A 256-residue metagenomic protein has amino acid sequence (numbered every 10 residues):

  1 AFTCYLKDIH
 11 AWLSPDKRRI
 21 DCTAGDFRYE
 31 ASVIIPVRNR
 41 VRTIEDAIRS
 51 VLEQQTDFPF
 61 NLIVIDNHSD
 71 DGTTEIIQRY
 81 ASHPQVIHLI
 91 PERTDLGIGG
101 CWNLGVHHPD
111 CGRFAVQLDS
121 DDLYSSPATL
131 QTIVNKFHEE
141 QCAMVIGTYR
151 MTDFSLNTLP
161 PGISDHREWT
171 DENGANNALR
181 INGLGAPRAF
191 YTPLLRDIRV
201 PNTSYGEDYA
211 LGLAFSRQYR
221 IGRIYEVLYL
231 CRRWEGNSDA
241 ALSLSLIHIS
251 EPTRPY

Functional and structural regions predicted by a protein language model:
R49-P59: Short, acidic, metal-binding catalytic loop of nucleotide-sugar glycosyltransferases
D66-E75, T94: A conserved acidic beta->alpha catalytic loop
E92-D110: Glycine-rich, basic loop-to-helix element that forms the pyrophosphate-binding segment of sugar-nucleotide handling
G112-L123: Short beta-strand-to-loop acidic/aromatic patch adjacent to the donor-nucleotide binding site
A128-P160: Conserved donor NDP-sugar-binding/catalytic core segment of glycosyltransferases
T148, P161-I181: Short, flexible, basic/aromatic active-site loop/helix in glycosyltransferases
S204-L211: Acidic donor-binding loop at a coil-to-helix junction in glycosyltransferase catalytic cores that engages
I247-Y256: Single conserved hydrophobic/aromatic residue that forms the stacking wall/gate of nucleotide- or nucleobase-binding
